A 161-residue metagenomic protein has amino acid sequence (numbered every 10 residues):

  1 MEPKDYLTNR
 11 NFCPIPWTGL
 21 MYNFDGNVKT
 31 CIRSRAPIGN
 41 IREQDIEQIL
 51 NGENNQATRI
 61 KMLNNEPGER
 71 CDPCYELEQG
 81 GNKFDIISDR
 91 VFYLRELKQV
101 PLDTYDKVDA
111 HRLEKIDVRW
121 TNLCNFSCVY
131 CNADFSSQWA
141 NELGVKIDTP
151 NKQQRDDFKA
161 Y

Functional and structural regions predicted by a protein language model:
M1-Q99, R112-K115: Accessory C-terminal segments flanking Radical SAM cores
E78-Y161: Conserved alpha-helical substructure of the radical SAM core
